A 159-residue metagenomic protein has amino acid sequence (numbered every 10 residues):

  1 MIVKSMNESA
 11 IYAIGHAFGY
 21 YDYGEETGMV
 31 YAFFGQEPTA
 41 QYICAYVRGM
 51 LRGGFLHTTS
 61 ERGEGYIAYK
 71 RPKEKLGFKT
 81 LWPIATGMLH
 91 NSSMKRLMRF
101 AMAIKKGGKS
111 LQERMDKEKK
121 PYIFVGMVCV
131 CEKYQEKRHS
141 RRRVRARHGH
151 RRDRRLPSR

Functional and structural regions predicted by a protein language model:
M1-E26, R71-P72: A short beta-loop-alpha structural element at the N-terminal edge of CoA-dependent acyl/N-acetyltransferase catalytic
A13-H16, A45, R142, A146: Alpha-helical elements of Rossmann-like donor-binding domains used by nucleotide-donor carbohydrate transfer enzymes
E25-F34: A short gly/proline-enriched turn/hairpin at secondary-structure junctions
F33-F55: Active-site rim helix/loop that mediates acceptor-substrate recognition in acyltransferases
L51-K70: Conserved beta-hairpin
A68-M127: Conserved acyl-donor/pantetheine-binding loop and adjacent beta-alpha core of acyl/acetyltransferases and related
K120-F124, R151-R159: Conserved GNAT acetyl-CoA-binding A-motif
M127-V130, Q135-H150: Conserved acetyl-CoA-binding loop-helix of GNAT-fold acetyltransferases
